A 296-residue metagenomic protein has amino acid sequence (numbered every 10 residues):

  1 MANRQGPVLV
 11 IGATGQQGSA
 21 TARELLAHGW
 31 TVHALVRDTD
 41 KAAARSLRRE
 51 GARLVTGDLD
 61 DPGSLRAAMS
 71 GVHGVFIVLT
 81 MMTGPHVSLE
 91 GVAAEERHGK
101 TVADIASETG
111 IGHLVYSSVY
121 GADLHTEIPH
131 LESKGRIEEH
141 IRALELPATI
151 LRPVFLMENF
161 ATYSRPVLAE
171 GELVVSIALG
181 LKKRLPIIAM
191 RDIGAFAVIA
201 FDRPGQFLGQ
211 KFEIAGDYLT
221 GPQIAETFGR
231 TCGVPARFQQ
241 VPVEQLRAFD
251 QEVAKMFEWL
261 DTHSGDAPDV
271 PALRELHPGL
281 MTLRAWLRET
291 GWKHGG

Functional and structural regions predicted by a protein language model:
A2, F207, V243-G296: A hydrophobic C-terminal alpha-helical subdomain
A2-S46, D60-G63, A67-S70, T80-E96 (+5 more regions): Oxidoreductase cofactor-interface core, primarily capturing Rossmann-like NAD(P)-dependent enzymes
G51-A52, A148: Short, conserved active-site loop motifs that form the nucleotide-linked donor/cofactor pocket
G57: Cofactor-binding loops of NAD(P)H-dependent oxidoreductases, dominated by short-chain dehydrogenase/reductases
Q240: Contiguous mixed-secondary-structure segments that line small-molecule binding/active-site clefts of soluble domains
